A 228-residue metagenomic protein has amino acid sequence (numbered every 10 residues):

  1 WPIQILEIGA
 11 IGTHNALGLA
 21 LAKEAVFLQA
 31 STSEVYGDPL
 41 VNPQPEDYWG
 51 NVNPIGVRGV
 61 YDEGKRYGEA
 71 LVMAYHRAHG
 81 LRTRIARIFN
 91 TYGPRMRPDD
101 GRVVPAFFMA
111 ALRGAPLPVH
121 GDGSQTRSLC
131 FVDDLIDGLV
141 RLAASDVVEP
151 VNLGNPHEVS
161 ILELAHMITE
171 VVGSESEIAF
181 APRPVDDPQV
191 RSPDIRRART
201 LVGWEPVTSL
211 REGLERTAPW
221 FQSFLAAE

Functional and structural regions predicted by a protein language model:
W1-T91, D133, L139, W204 (+2 more regions): N-terminal Rossmann-like NAD(P)+-binding domain of SDR-like oxidoreductases, especially those catalyzing
I5, N42-Q44, M96, L117-V119 (+1 more regions): Short clusters of hydrophobic/aromatic residues that line enzyme substrate/ligand-binding pockets
L6, M96-R97, S128-F131: Nucleotide-sugar-dependent glycosyltransferase donor-binding/catalytic pocket residues
T13, D100, V104-P105: Amphipathic alpha-helical segments in well-structured domains
P39-N42, R97-D99, L164-A165, V190-R191: Short aromatic-enriched loop/helix-cap "lid" or pocket-rim segments at secondary-structure transitions that line
V60, G68, D100, I161 (+1 more regions): Conserved donor sugar-nucleotide recognition element shared by glycan-biosynthetic enzymes
N90, P105, M109-E228: C-terminal substrate-binding subdomain of Rossmann-fold SDR/epimerase-dehydratase oxidoreductases
